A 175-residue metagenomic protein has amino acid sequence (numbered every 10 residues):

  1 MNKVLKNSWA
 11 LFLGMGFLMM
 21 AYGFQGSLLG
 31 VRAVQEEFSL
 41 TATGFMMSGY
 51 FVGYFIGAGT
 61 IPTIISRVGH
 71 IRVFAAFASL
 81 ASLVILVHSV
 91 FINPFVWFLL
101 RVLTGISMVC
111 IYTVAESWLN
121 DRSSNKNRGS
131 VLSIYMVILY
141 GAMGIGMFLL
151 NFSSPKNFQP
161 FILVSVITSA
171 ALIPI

Functional and structural regions predicted by a protein language model:
K3-F51: Helix-loop boundary and gating motifs at the non-cytosolic
F51-G59, M143-G144: Residue-level signature of mid-helix packing/kink "hotspots" within the transmembrane helices of 12-pass Major
G57-H70, S154: Helix-to-loop junctions at the C-terminal end of transmembrane segments in multipass secondary transporters
G69, V90-N93: Helix-breaking motifs and short loop linkers at transmembrane-helix boundaries and internal kinks in secondary membrane
R72-L86, S165: Structural signature of the two symmetry-related core transmembrane helices
F95-L103: Paired small-residue
V102-V137: Cytoplasmic helix-loop-helix junction between adjacent transmembrane helices in 12-TM secondary transporters
F161-I175: Symmetry-related core transmembrane helices of the 12-TM Major Facilitator Superfamily/SLC fold
